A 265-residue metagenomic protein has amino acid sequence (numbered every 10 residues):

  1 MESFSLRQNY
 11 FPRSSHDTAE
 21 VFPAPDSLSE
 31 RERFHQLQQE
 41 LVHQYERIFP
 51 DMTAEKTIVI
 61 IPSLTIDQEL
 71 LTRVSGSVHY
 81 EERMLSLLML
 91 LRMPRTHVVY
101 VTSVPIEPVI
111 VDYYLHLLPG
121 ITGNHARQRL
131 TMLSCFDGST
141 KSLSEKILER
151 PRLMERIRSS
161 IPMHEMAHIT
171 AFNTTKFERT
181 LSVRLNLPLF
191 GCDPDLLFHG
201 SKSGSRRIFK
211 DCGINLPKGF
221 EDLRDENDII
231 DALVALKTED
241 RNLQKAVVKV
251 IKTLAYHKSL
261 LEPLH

Functional and structural regions predicted by a protein language model:
E2-R207: ATP-binding N-terminal substructure of ATP-dependent carboxylate-amine bond-forming enzymes
D193-H265: Active-site nucleotide/adenylate-binding loops and adjacent lid/helix of ATP-dependent enzymes
